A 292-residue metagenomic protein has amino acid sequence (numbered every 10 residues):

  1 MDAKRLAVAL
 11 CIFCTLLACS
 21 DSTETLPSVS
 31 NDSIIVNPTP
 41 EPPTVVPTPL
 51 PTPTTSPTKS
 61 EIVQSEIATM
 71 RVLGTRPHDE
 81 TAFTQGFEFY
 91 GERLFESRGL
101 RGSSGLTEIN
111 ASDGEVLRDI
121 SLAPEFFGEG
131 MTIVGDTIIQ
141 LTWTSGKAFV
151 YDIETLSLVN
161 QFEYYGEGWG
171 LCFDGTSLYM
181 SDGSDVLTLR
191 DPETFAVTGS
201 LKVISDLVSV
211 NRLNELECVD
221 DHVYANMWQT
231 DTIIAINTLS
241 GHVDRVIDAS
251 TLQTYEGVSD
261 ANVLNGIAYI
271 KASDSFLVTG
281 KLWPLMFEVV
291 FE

Functional and structural regions predicted by a protein language model:
T15-A18: C-terminal motif of bacterial Sec signal peptides marking the signal peptidase cleavage site
T23-I67: Ser/Thr-rich, Proline-interspersed low-complexity disordered segments
S60-E80, A111-E115: A short helix->beta-strand "capping" segment at the edge of beta-propeller domains
V72-P77, E115-S121, S157-F162, G199-V208 (+2 more regions): A short beta-strand motif characteristic of beta-propeller blades
L73-G105, I120-T132, G280-L282: Beta-strand-rich domains and repeat architectures in extracellular enzymes and scaffolds, especially beta-propellers
E80-G91, P124-V134, Y164-T176, S181 (+2 more regions): Beta-rich, blade/repeat-based domains predominating in secreted/periplasmic proteins but also intracellular
F95-R101, I138-S145, L178-S184, A225-Q229 (+1 more regions): Conserved beta-strand positions in repeat-built beta-propeller and related beta-rich domains
N110-G114, D152-L156, P192-F195, N237-G241 (+1 more regions): Short loop/turn segments that connect beta-strands within beta-propeller blades
